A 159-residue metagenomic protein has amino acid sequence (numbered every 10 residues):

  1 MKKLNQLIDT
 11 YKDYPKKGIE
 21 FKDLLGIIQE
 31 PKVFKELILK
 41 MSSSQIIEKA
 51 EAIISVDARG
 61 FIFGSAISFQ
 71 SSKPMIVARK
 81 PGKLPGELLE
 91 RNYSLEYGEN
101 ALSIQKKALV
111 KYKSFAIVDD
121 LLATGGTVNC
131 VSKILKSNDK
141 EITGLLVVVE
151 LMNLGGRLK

Functional and structural regions predicted by a protein language model:
M1-K159: PRPP-associated nucleotide enzymes
